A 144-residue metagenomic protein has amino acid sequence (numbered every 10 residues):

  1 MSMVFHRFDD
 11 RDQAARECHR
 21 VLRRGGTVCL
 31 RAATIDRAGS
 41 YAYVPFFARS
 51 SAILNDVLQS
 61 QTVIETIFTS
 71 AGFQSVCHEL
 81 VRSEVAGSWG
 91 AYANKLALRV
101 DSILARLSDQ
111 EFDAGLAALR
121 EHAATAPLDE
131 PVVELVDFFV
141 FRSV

Functional and structural regions predicted by a protein language model:
M1-R11: A short SAM/SAH-binding and catalytic strip from SAM-dependent methyltransferases
V4, A33-I35, V81: Histidine- and/or cysteine-centered catalytic micro-motif in compact active-site loops
D12, Q61-T62, A86, T125: Structural motif corresponding to alpha-helix initiation and N-cap regions
D12-T27: A short glycine-rich, Lys/Arg-flanked "PGG" loop and its adjoining helix->strand segment in the class I
Q13-R16, Y43-F46, A91-A93: Short, glycine/charged-enriched secondary-structure capping and boundary segments
T27-L58: Conserved class I S-adenosyl-L-methionine
D56-G72: Short alpha-helix
S75-V144: Conserved Class I S-adenosyl-L-methionine
